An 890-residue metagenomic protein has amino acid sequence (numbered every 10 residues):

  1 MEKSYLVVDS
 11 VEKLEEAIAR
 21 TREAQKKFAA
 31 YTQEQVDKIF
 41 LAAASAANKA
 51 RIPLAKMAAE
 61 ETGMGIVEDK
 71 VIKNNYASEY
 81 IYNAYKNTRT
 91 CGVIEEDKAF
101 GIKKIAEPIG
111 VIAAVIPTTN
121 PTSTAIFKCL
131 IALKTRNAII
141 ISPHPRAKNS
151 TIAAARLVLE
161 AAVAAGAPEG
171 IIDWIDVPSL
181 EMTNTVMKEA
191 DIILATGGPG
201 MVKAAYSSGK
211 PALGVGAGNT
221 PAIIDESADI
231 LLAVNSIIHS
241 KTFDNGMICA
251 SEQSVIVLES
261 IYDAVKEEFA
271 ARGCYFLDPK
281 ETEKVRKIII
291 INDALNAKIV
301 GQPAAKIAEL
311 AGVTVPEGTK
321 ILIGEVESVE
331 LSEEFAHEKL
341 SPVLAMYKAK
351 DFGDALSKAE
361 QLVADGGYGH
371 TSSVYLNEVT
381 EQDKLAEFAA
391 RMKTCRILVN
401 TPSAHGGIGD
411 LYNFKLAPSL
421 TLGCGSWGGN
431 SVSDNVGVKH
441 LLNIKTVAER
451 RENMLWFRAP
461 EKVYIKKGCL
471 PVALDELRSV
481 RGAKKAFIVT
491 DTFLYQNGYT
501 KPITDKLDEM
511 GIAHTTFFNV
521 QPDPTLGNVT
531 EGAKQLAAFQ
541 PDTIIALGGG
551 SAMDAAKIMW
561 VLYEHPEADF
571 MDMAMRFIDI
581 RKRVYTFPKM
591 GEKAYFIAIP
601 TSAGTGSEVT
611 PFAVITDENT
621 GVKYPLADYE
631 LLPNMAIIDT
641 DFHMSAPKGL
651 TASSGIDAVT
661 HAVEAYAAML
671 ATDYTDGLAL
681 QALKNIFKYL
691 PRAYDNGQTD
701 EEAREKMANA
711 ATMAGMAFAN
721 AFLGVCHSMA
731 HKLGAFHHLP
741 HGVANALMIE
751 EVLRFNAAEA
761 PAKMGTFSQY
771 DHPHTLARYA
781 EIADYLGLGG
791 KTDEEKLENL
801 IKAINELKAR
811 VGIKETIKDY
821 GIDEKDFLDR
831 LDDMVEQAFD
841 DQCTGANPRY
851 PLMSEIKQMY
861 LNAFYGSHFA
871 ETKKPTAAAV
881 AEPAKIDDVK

Functional and structural regions predicted by a protein language model:
E2-K103, A271: N-terminal Rossmann-like NAD(P)+-binding subdomain of aldehyde/semialdehyde dehydrogenases
V8-S10, I126, V202-E330, S357 (+1 more regions): ALDH superfamily catalytic-core signature
A29, V313-N453: Conserved C-terminal structural/oligomerization subdomain of aldehyde/semialdehyde dehydrogenase
R89, A154, G527-D641: Glycine/threonine-rich beta-strand-loop-alpha-helix active-site module that forms ligand/phosphate-binding
V93-L232: Rossmann-like NAD(P) dinucleotide-binding subdomain of oxidoreductase/dehydrogenase enzymes
D263, A271, V609-A721: Carboxylate- and glycine-rich phosphate/diphosphate-binding segment that chelates Mg2+/Mn2+
L455-T543, I817-K818: ATP/NTP phosphate-donor binding region
F736, V743-D826, F869, E882: Gly/Pro-rich interdomain helix-loop hinge
